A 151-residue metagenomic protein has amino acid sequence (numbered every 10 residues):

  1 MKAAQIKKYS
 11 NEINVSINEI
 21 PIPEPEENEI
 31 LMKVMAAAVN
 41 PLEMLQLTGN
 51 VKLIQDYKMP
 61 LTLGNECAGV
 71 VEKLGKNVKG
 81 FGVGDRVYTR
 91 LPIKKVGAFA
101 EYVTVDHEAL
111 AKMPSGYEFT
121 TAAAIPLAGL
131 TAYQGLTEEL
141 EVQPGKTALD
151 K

Functional and structural regions predicted by a protein language model:
A4, I30-L31, A148-L149: Conserved beta-strand elements of the Class I
Q5, Q46, Q55-K58, C67 (+4 more regions): Hydrophobic alpha-helical segments typical of transmembrane helices and their membrane-interface/capping positions
N11-V15, P41-L42: Short N-terminal binding/cap micro-motifs at the start of the first secondary-structure element
P21-A38, V51-K94: Glycine-rich beta-strand-centered segment in the early N-terminal region that forms part of a ligand/cofactor-binding
L42-T48: Cytochrome P450 core scaffold surrounding the K-helix E-X-X-R motif and the conserved "meander" helix-loop region
G80, R90-K151: NAD(P)H dinucleotide-binding glycine-rich loop of Rossmann-like/cofactor-binding domains, especially the beta1-alpha1
